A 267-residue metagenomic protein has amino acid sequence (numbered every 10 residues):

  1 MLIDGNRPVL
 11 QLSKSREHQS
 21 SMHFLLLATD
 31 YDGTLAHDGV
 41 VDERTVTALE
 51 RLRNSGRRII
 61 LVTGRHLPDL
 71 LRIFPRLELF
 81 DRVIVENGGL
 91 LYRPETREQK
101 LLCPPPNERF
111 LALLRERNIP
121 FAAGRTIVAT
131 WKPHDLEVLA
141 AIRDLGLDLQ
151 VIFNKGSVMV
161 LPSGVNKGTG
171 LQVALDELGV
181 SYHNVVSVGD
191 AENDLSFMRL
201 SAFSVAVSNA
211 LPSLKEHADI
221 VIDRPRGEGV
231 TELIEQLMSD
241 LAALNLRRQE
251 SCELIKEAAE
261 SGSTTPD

Functional and structural regions predicted by a protein language model:
M1-T29, R51, V180, A243 (+1 more regions): Non-catalytic pre-domain segments flanking phosphatase-related domains
M22-H23, D42, G168-E260, D267: Mg2+-dependent phosphoryl-transfer enzymes with acidic/Ser/Thr/Gly-rich catalytic loops
H23-D38, M198: Asp-based phosphoryl-transfer active-site loop
L25-L27, D81, V185: The start of beta-strands in P-loop NTPase/AAA+ ATPase cores
L27, L52, V83, S204-A206 (+1 more regions): Short, well-ordered beta-strand core segments
D30-D32, E86, D190-D194: Acidic active-site catalytic centers that drive phospho-/nucleotidyl reactions and related ester hydrolyses
D38-A122: Active-site phosphate-binding/coordination module
N107-S201, V205, N209-H217: Conserved acidic, metal-coordinating active-site core of Asp-based, Mg2+-dependent phosphoryl-transfer enzymes
